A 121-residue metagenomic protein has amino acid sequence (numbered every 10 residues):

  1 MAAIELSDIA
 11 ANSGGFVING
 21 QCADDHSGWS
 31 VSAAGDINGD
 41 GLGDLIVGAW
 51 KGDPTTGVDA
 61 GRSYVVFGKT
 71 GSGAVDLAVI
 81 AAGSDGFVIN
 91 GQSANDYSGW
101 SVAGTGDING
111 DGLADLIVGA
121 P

Functional and structural regions predicted by a protein language model:
M1-P121: Conserved beta-strand/short-helix segments that make up beta-rich extracellular adhesion/recognition modules
